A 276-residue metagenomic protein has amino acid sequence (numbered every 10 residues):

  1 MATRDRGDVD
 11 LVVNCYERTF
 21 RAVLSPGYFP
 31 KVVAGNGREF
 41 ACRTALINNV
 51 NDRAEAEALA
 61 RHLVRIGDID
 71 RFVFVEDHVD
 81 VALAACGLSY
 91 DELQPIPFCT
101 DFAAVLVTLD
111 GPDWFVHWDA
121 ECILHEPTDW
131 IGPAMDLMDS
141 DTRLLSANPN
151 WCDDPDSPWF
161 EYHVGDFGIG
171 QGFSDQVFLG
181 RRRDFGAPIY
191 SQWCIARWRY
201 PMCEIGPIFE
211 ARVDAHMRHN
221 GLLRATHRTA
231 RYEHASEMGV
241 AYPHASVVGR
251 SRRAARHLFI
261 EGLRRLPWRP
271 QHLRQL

Functional and structural regions predicted by a protein language model:
M1-A34, A45-I47: N-proximal low-complexity "stem/linker" segments adjacent to membrane-targeting elements
N14-A22, V50-R53, C122-H125, D154 (+1 more regions): Short acidic, S/G/P-rich loop/turn micro-motifs used as interaction or catalytic elements
R21-V33, R53-A60, I96-A104, T128-M135 (+1 more regions): Well-ordered, non-membrane alpha-helical segments in soluble/globular domains
P26-C42, R61-D68: Short, acidic, metal-binding catalytic loop of nucleotide-sugar glycosyltransferases
N48-P112: Active-site-proximal specificity loops/subdomain of glycosyltransferases
P112-I123: Short beta-strand-to-loop acidic/aromatic patch adjacent to the donor-nucleotide binding site
H125-M202, A215: Conserved catalytic core of nucleotide-sugar-dependent glycosyltransferases
I189-L276: C-terminal catalytic/acceptor-binding lobe
